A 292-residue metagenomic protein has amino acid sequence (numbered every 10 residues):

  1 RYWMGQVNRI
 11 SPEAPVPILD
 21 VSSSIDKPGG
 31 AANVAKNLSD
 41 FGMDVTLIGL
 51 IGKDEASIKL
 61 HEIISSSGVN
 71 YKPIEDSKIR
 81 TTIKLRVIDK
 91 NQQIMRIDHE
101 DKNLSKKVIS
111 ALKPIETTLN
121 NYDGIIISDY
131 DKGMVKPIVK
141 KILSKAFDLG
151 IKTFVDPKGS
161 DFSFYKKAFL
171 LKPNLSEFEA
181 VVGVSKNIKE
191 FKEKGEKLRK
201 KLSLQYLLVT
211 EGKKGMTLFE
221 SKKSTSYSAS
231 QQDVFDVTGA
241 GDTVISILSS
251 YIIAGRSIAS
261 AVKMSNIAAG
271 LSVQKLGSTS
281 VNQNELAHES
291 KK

Functional and structural regions predicted by a protein language model:
R1-T46, S228, D233-F235: Glycine-rich phosphate/adenosyl-contacting loop at the front of the ribokinase-like
S39, S65, F147-D148: Anion (oxyanion) recognition and catalysis
G49-K53, D76, K90, D156-K158: Cofactor-binding loop segments of dinucleotide-utilizing enzymes, especially the Rossmann-like FAD- and NAD(P)+-binding
I51-S67: A glycine-rich beta-to-alpha transition motif near the start of alpha/beta enzyme domains, typified by
P73-I79, R86-N121: Conserved phosphate-binding/catalytic loop of the ribokinase/pfkB sugar-kinase fold
G124, K132-S224: Conserved phosphate/ATP/ADP-binding segment of small-molecule kinases
Q205, S230-E289: Conserved post-catalytic alpha-helical subdomain immediately downstream of the catalytic base and nucleotide-binding
